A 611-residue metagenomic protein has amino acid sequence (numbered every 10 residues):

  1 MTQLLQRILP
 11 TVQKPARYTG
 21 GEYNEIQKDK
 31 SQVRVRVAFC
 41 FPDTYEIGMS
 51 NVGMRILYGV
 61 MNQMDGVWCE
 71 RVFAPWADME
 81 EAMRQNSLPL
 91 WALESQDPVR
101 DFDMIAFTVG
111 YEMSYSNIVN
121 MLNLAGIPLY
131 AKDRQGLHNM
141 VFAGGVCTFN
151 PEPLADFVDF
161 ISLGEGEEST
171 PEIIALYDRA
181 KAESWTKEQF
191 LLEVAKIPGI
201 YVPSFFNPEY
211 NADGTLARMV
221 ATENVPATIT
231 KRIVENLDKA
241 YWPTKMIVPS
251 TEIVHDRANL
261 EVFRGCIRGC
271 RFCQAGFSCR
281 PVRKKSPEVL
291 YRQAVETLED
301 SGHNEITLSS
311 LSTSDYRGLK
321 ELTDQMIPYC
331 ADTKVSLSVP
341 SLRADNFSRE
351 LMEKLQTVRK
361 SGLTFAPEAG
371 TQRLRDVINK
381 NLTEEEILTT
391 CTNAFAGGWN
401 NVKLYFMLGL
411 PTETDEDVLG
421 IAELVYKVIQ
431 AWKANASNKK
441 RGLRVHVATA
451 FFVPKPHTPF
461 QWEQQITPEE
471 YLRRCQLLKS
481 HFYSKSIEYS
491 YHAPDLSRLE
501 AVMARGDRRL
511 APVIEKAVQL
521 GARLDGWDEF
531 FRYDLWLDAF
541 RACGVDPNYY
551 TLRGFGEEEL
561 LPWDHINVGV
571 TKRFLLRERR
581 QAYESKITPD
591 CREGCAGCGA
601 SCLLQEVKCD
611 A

Functional and structural regions predicted by a protein language model:
M1-Q27, S31, V37-F39, Y483-A611: Radical SAM enzyme core and accessory elements
I8-A38, Y45-E46, P203, E209-N259 (+2 more regions): N-terminal [4Fe-4S]-dependent radical SAM core
V37-D43, M61, V248-Q274, L298 (+2 more regions): N-terminal pre-triad scaffold of radical SAM enzymes
F39-C40, M113, E296-K403, M407-H446 (+1 more regions): Conserved SAM/AdoMet-binding glycine-rich loop
N51, E252-E288, G594-A611: Canonical Radical SAM [4Fe-4S] cluster-binding loop centered on the CxxxCxxC motif and its immediate flanking residues
M54, N86, L122, D156-I161 (+8 more regions): Short secondary-structure boundary/capping segments
A74-V220, P459-D507, E515-D528: Glycine-rich beta-alpha loop elements in corrinoid/cobalamin-binding modules across cobalamin-dependent enzymes
E193-V202, L311-Y316, P340-N346, G409 (+5 more regions): A glycine-rich phosphate-binding loop feature that marks nucleotide/adenosyl-phosphate handling sites
